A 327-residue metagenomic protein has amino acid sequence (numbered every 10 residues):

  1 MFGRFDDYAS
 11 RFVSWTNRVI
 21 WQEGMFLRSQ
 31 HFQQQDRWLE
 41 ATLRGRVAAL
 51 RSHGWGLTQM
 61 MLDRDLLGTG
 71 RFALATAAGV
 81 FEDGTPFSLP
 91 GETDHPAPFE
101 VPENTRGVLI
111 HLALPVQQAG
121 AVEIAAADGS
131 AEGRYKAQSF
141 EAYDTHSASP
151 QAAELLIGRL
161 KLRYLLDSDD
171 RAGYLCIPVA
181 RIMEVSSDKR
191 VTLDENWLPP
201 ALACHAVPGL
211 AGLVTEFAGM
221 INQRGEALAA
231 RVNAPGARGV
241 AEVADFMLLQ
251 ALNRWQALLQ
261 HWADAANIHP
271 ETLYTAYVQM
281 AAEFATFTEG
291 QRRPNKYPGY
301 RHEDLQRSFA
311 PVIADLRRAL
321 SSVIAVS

Functional and structural regions predicted by a protein language model:
F2-D128, V240, A244-S327: Glycine-rich, compositionally biased intrinsically disordered regions
I124-Q138: Short, surface-exposed ligand- or partner-binding patches at beta-edge/loop junctions that are enriched in aromatics
Y135-V278: Mixed-charge (acidic/basic) macromolecular-recognition segments
